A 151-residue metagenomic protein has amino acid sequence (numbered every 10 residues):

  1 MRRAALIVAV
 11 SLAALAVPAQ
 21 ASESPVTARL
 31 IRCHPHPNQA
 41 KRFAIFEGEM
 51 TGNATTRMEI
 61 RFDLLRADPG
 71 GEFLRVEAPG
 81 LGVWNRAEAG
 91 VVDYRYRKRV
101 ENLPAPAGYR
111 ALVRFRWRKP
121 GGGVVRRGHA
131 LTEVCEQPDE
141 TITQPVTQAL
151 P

Functional and structural regions predicted by a protein language model:
I7-A16: Bacterial N-terminal signal peptides
R42-F46: Structural beta-strand segments of beta-rich domains
M50-T55: Extracellular acidic, Ser/Thr/Pro-rich low-complexity tracts
I60-D68: Conserved aromatic beta-strand anchor motif in extracellular beta-sandwich/beta-rich domains
L74-G90: Solvent-exposed serine/threonine-rich low-complexity stretches and specific carbohydrate-binding patches
V91-A105, R118-G121: Signal that preferentially marks extracellular ectodomain short beta-strand elements of beta-sandwich modules
A111-V113: Hydrophobic/tyrosine-rich beta-strand signature of extracellular beta-sandwich/beta-rich modules, prominently
P120-P151: Short beta-strand elements
